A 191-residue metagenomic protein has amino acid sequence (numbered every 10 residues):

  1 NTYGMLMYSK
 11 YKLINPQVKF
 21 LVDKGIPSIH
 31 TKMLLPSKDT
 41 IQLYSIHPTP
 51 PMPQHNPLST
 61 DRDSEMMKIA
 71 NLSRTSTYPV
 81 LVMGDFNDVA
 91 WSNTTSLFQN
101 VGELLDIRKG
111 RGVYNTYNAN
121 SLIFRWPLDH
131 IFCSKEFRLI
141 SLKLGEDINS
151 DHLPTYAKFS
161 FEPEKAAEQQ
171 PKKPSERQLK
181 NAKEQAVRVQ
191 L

Functional and structural regions predicted by a protein language model:
N1-Q190: Soluble catalytic domains of enzymes that build or remodel membrane lipids, polysaccharides, and related
